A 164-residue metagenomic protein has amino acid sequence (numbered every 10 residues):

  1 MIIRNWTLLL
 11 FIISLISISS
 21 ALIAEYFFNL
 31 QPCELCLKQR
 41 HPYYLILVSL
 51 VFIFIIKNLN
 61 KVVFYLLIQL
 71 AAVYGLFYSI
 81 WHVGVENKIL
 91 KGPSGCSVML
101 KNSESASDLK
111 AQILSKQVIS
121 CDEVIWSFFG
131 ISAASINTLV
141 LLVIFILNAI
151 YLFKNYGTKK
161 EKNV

Functional and structural regions predicted by a protein language model:
I2-I12, F52, I56-L76, I146: Interfacial segments of alpha-helical transmembrane regions
I13, S17-S20, I46-S49, A71-W81 (+1 more regions): Membrane-embedded alpha-helical transmembrane segments of multi-pass integral membrane proteins
S20-E25, Y74-I89, S107: C-terminal TM-helix exit segments that contain a strictly Trp-centered aromatic cap at the helix terminus
L30-H41, S94-S97: Non-cytosolic membrane-interface motifs at loop->transmembrane helix junctions
L35-L45, K110, F129-V143: Membrane-interface loop-to-helix entry segments
L37-F52, N102-E104: Iron-sulfur (Fe-S) cluster-binding segments and ferredoxin-like electron-carrier domains, especially [2Fe-2S]
N87-S132: Extracytosolic (periplasmic/ER-lumenal) interhelical loops and adjacent juxtamembrane/interface segments of multi-pass
S115-V164: A hydrophobic membrane-anchoring alpha-helix module
